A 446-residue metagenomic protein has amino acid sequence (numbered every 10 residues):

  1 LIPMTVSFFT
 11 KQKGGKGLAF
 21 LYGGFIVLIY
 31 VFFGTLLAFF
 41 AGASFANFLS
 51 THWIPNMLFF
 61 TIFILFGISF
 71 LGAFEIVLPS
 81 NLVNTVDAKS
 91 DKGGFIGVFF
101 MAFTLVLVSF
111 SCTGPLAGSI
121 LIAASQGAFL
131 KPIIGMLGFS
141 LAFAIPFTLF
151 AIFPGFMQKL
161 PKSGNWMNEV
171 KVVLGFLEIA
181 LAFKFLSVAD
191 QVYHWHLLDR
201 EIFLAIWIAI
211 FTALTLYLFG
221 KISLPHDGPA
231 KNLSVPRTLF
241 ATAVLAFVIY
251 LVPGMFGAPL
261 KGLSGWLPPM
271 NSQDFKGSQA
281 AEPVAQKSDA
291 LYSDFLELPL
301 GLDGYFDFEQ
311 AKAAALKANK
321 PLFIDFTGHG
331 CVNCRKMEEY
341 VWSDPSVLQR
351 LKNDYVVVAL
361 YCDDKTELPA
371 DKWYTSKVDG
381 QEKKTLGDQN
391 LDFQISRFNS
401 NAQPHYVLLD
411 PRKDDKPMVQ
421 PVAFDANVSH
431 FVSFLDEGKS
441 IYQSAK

Functional and structural regions predicted by a protein language model:
L1-E309, A318, S343: Hydrophobic alpha-helical segments characteristic of multipass inner/organellar membrane proteins
I26-I29, T113, L186-V188, G330-N333 (+3 more regions): Flexible loop/turn segments at secondary-structure boundaries
I76, C334-E339, A370, M418-P421: Short, solvent-exposed loop/turn and secondary-structure capping segments
G175, F326, C331, L351 (+1 more regions): Hydrophobic, well-ordered secondary-structure elements that form the walls of internal hydrophobic environments
L300-F306, T327-H329, E338-D388: Thiol-based oxidoreductase modules, predominantly thioredoxin-like and allied folds used for disulfide exchange
K317-R335: Short active-site neighborhood of thiol/selenol oxidoreductases, capturing the structured segment around
A318-L322, N353-V358, N401-P404, K413-D415: Loop/turn elements at helix/coil->beta-strand transitions in domains of secreted/extracellular proteins
V341-S343, V347, S376-A445: Non-catalytic, surface beta->alpha helical segment in thiol-disulfide oxidoreductase systems
